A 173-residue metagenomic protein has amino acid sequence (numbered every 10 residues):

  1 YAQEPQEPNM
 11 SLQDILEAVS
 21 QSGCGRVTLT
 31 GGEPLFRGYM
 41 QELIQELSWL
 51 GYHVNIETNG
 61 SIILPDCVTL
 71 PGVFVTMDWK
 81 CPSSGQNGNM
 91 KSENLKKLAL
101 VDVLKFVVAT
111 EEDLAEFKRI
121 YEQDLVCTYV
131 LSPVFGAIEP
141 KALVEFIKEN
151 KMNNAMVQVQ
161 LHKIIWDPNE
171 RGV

Functional and structural regions predicted by a protein language model:
Y1-F74: Conserved Radical SAM active-site core
D14-E17, E42-W49, E93, E116-R119 (+1 more regions): Alpha-helical scaffolding segments of alpha/beta enzyme cores, especially the outer helices of TIM-barrel or partial
L16-S20, V68-S84, L100, I147-V157 (+1 more regions): Structural recognition of alpha->loop->beta junctions
Q21, T110-V173: Auxiliary Fe-S-binding modules of radical SAM enzymes
V27, V54-I56, V75-M77, D102-F106 (+2 more regions): Hydrophobic faces of well-ordered beta-strands that scaffold small-molecule active sites in alpha/beta enzyme cores
G32-P34, N59-S61, K80-P82, V107-A109 (+2 more regions): Active-site beta-loop-alpha junctions enriched in small/polar residues
S48, C67-P71, S92-V101, R119-T128 (+1 more regions): Short, conserved loop/helix-junction motifs that constitute active-site signature segments in enzyme catalytic cores
D66, S84-S92, E139-A142, D167-P168: Short, charged, surface-exposed secondary-structure boundary motifs
